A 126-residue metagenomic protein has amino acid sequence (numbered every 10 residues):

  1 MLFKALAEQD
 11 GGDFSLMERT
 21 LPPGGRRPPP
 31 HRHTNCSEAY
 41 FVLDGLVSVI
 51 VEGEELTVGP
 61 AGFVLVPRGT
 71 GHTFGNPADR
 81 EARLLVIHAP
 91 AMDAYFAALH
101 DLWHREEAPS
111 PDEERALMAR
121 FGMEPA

Functional and structural regions predicted by a protein language model:
M1-P30, C36-S37: A short glycine-rich, His/Asp/Glu-containing loop-to-beta-strand
M1-S15, L102-A126: A short, N-terminal "cap"/entry segment at the start of jelly-roll beta-barrel domains of the cupin/DSBH fold
E18-P22, R32-I50, I87: Short, conserved beta-strand element in jelly-roll/cupin
P30, V51-E52, F74: Soluble, non-transmembrane catalytic domains of enzymes that act on hydrophobic metabolites at membranes
H33, V47, F63, T73 (+2 more regions): Hydrophobic small-molecule pocket/channel-lining residues, especially in calycin-type beta-barrels
L46, G53-G71: Short acidic-glycine-tyrosine-enriched beta hairpin
S48, R68-D93: Ligand-binding loop in jelly-roll beta-barrel domains
I87-A89, D93-E107: A hydrophobic/aromatic-rich effector-binding and dimerization subdomain of bacterial HTH-type transcriptional regulators
